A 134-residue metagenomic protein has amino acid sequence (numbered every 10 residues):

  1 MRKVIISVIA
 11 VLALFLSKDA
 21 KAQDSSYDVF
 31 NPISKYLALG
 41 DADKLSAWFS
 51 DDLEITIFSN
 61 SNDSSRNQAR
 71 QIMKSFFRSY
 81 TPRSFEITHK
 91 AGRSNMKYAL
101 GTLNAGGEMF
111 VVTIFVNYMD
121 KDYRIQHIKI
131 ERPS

Functional and structural regions predicted by a protein language model:
K3-V4, V8-K35, A47: Short, low-complexity N-terminal intrinsically disordered segments enriched in polar/charged residues
S25-D28, D43, T88-N95, P133-S134: Exposed acidic/polar residues on beta-strands and adjacent loops within beta-sheet cores, strongest in beta-propeller
S26-V29, I33, D41, Q68-M73: Stable alpha-helical elements in mature extracytoplasmic
D41-D52: Short, well-ordered alpha-helical segments enriched in acidic and aromatic residues
E54-N62: A short gly/proline-enriched turn/hairpin at secondary-structure junctions
R70-M109: Surface-exposed, charged secondary-structure patches
M109-S134: Short beta-strand edge/turn micro-motifs at domain boundaries
